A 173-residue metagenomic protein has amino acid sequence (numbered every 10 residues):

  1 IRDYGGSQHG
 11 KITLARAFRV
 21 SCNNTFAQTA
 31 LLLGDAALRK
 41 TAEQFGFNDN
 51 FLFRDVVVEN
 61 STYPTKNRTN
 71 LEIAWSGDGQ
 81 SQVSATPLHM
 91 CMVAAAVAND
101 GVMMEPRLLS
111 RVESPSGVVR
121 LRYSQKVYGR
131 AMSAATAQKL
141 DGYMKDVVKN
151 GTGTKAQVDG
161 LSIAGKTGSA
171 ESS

Functional and structural regions predicted by a protein language model:
I1-S173: Beta-lactam-recognizing serine transpeptidase/beta-lactamase-like catalytic domain environment
